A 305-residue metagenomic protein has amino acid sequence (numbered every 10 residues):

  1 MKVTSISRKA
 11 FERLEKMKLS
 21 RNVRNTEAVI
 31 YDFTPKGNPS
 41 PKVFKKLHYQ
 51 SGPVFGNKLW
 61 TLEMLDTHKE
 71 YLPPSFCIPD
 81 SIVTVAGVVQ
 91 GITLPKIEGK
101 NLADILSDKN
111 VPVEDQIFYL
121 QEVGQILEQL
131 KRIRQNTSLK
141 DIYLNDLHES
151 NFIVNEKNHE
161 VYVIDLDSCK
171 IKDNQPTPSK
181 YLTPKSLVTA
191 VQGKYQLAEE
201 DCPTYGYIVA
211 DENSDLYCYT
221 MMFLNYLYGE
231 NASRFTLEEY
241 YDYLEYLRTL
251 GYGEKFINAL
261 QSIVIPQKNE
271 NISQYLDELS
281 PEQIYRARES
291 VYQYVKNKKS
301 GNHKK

Functional and structural regions predicted by a protein language model:
M1-R21: Juxta-kinase regulatory segment immediately upstream of eukaryotic protein kinase catalytic domains
K16-I82, L106-V113: ATP-binding glycine-rich loop module of kinase domains
P74-L120: Conserved structural core of kinase catalytic domains
N101, F152, I171-D173: Conserved protein kinase catalytic core
D115-R132: Conserved alphaE helix
L130-N155: Catalytic-loop of the protein kinase fold
E160-Y162, L166-L260: C-lobe/activation-segment region of protein kinase-like
I208-A210, Y228-K305: Helical subdomain adjoining the active site within ATP-dependent kinase catalytic cores
